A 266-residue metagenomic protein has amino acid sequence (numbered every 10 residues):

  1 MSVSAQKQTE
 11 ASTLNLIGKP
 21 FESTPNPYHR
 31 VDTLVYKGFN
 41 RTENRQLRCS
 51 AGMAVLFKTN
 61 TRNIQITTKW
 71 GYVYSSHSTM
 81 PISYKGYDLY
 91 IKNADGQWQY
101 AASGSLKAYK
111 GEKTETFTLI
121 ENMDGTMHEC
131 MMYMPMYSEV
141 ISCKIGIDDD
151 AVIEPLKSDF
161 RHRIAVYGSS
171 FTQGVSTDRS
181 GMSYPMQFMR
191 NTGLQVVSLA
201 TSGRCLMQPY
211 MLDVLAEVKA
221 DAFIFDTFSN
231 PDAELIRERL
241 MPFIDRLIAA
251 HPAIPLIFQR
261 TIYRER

Functional and structural regions predicted by a protein language model:
M1-R163: N-terminal secretory targeting modules
T42-N44, A200-R204: Short, flexible loop segments at the rims of nucleotide/cofactor-binding pockets, characterized by
S50, R204, Q208-R266: Alpha-helical cap/lid subdomain in secreted, periplasmic, or secretory-pathway luminal O-acyl-processing enzymes
M134, G168, R260: Short beta-strand/turn micro-motifs composed of small residues that flank or help shape donor/cofactor-binding pockets
R161-P185: Catalytic nucleophile-elbow at a beta strand-turn-alpha helix junction centered on a G-D-S/GDSL motif, marking
S170-V175, S198-T201, T227-E234: Surface-exposed cleft-lining segments at the edges of enzyme active sites
P185-S198: Short helix-loop-beta junction
